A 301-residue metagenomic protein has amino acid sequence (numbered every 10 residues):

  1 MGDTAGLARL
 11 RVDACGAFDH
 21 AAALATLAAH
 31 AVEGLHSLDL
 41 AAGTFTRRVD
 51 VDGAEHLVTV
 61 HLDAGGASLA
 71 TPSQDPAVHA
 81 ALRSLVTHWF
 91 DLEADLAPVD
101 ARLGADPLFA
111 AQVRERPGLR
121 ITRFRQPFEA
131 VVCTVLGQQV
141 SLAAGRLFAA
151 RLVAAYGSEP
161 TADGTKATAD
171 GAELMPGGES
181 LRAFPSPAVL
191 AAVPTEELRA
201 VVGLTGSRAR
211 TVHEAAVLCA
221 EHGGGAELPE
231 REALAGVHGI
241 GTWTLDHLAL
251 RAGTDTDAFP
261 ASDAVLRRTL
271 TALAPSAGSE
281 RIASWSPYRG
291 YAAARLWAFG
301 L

Functional and structural regions predicted by a protein language model:
M1-L301: HhH-family (HhH-GPD) DNA N-glycosylase catalytic core used in base-excision repair
